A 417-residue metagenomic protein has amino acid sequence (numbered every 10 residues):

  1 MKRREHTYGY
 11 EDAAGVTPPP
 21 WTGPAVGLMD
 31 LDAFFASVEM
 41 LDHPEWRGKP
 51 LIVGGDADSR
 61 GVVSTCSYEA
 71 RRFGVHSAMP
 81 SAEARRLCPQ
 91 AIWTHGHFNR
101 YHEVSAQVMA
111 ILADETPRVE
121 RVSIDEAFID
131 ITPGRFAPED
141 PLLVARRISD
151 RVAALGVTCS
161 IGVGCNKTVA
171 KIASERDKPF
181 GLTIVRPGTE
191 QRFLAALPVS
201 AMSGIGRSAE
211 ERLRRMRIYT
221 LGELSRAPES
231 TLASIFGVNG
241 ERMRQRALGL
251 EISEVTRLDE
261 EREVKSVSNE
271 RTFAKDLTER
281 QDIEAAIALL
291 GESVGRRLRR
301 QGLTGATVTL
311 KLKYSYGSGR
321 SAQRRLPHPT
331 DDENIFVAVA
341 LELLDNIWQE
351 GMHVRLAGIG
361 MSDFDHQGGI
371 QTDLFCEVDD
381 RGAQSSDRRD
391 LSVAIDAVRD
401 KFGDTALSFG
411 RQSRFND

Functional and structural regions predicted by a protein language model:
M1-Q245, L258, R296, G382-D417: Gly/Gly-Pro- and Ser/Thr-rich, intrinsically disordered tail segments characteristic of DNA damage-repair and tolerance
G15, P19-P20, A201, A209-V354 (+1 more regions): DNA-contacting surface of Y-family translesion DNA polymerases
F34, A57-R60, S315-G319, F364-Q367: Short, charged/polar surface micro-motifs in flexible loops or helix N-caps
A127-P133, R320-R324, F375-D379: Short, hydrophobic beta-strand segments
C159-V163, G305-V308, L356-A357: A short glycine-rich, hydrophobically flanked beta-strand micro-motif that places a catalytic Asp/Glu for divalent metal
H328-D417: Acidic, metal-coordinating catalytic segment for phosphate/diphosphate chemistry, firing primarily on the Nudix
